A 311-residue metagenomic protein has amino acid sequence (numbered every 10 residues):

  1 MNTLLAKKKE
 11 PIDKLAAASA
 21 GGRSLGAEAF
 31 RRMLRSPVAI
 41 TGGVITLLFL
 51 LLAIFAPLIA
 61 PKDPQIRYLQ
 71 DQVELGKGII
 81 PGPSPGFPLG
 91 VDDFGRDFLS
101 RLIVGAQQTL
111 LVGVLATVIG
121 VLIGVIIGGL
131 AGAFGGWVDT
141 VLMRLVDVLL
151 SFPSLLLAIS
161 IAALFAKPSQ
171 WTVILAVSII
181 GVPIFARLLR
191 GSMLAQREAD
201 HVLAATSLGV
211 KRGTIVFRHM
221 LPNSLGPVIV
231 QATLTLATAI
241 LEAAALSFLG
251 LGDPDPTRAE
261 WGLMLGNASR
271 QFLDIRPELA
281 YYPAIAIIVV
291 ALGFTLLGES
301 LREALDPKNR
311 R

Functional and structural regions predicted by a protein language model:
M1-V125, G129-L130, W137, L155 (+3 more regions): Gly/Trp-centered helix-boundary motif
A18, G22, V91, F134 (+9 more regions): Residue-level signature of the cytosolic catalytic core of signaling kinases
F55, Q107, L149, P153 (+9 more regions): Residue-level hotspots within pore-lining transmembrane alpha-helices of multi-pass secondary transporters
A56-P64, G132-G136, I161-K167, G250-D255: Short helix-capping/hinge motifs at transmembrane helix termini and TM-loop junctions
P88, D92, F98, I119-I126 (+3 more regions): Generic hydrophobic transmembrane alpha-helix motif, especially the helices
Q107-I123, G213-L246, F294: Transmembrane alpha-helices
L150, A162-F165, M193, T235 (+2 more regions): Glycine-rich helix-loop "coupling/hinge" segments at transmembrane-helix boundaries in multipass transporters
